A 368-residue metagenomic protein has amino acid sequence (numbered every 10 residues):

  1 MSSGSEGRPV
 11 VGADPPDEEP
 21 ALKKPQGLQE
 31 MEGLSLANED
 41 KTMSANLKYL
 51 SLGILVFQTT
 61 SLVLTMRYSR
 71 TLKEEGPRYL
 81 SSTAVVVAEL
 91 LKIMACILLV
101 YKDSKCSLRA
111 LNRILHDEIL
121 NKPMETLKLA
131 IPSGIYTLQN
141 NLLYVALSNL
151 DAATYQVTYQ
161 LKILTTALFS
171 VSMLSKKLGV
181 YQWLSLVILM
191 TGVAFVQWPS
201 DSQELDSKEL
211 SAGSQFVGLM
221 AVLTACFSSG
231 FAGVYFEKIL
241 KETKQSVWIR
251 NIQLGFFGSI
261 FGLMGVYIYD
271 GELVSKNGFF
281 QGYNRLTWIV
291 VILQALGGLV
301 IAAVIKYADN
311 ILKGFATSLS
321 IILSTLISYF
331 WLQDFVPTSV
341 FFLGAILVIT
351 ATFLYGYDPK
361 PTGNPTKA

Functional and structural regions predicted by a protein language model:
M1-A368: Polytopic endomembrane small-metabolite transporters, centered on the Drug/Metabolite Transporter
